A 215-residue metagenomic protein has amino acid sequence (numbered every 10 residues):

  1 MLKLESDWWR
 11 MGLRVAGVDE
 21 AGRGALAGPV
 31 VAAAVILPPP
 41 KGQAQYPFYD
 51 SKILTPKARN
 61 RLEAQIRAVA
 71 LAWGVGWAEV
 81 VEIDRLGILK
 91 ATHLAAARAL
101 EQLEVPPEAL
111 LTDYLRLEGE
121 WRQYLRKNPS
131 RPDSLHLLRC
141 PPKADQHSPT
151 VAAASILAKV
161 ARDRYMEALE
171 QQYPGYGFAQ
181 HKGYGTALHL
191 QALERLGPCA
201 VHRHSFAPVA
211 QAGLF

Functional and structural regions predicted by a protein language model:
M1-F215: RNase H-like, Mg2+-dependent phosphodiesterase core, and more generally RNA phosphate-backbone-engaging helix-loop
